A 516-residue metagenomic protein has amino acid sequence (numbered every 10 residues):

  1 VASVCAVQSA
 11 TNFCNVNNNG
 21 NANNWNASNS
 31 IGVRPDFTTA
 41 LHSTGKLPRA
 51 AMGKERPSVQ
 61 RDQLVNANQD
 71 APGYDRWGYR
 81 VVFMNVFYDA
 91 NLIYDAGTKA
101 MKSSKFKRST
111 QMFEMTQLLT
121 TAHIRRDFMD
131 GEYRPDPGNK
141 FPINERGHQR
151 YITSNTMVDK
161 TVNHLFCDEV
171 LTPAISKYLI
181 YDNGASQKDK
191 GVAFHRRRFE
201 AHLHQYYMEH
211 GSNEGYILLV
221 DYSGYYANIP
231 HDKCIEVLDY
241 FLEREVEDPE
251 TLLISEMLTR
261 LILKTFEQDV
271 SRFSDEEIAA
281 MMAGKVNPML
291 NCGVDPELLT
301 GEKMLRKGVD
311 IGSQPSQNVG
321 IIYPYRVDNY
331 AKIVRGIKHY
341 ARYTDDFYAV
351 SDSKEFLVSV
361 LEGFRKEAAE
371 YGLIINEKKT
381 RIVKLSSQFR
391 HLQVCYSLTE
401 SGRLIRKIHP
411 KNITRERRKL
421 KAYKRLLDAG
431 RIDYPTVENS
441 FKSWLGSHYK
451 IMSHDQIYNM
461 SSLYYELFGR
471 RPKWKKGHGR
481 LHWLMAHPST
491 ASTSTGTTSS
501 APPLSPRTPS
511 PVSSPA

Functional and structural regions predicted by a protein language model:
V1-D62: C-terminal, surface-exposed recognition/capping segments
Q60-H123, H487-A516: Non-catalytic, polymerase-adjacent accessory regions of viral genome-replication enzymes
F83, E169-P230: Active-site-proximal segment of RNA-dependent polymerases
K105-K107, Q111, D136-T161, Y178-K190 (+1 more regions): Short, conserved non-catalytic motifs in the polymerase core
N155, K160, H164, N291 (+5 more regions): Right-hand nucleic-acid polymerase module
M208-T344, A349-V360, F441: Conserved polymerase palm-domain catalytic core
V360-E367: Short amphipathic alpha-helices in soluble, non-transmembrane regions that often serve as interface/regulatory elements
